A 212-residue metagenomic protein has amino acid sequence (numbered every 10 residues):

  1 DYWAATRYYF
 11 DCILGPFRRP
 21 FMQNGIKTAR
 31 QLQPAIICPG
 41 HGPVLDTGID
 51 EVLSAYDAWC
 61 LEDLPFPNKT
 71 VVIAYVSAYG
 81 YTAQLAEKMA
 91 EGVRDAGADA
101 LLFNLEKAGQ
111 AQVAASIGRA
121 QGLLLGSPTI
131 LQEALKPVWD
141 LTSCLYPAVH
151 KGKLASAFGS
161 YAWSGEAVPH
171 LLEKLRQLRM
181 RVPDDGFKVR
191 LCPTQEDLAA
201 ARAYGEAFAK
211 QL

Functional and structural regions predicted by a protein language model:
D1-V44, I49-D50, E62-D63, T70 (+3 more regions): FMN-binding flavodoxin-like domain, especially the glycine-rich phosphate-binding loop
L53-W59: Membrane-embedded alpha-helical bundles that constitute the cytochrome b-like, heme-associated redox core of multi-pass
Y75-Y81: N-terminal beta1-alpha1 ligand-phosphate binding loop
S77, N104-K107: Short, well-ordered turn and helix-capping elements at secondary-structure junctions
